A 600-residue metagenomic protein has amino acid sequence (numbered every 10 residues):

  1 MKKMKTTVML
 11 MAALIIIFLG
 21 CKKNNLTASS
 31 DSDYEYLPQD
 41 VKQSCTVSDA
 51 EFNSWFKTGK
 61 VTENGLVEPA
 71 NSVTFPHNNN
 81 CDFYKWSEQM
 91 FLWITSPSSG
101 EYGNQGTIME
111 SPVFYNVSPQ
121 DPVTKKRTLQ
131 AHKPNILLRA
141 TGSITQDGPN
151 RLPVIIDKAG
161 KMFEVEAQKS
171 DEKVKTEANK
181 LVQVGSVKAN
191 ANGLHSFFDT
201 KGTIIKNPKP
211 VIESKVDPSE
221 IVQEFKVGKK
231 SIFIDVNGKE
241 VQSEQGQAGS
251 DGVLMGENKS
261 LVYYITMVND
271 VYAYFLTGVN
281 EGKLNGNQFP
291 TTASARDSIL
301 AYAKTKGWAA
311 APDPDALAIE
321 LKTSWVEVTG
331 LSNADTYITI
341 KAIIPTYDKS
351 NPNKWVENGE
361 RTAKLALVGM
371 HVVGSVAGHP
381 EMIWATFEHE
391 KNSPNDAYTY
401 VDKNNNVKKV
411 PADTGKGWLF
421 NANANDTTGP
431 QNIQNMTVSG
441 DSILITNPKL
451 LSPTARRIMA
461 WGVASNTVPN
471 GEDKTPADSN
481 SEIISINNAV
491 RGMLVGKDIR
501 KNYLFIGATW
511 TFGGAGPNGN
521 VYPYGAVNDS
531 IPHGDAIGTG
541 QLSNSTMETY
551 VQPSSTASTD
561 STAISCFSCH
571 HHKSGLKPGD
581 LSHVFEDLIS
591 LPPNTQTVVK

Functional and structural regions predicted by a protein language model:
M1-M9: Bacterial N-terminal signal peptides that target proteins for export
M11-I15: Alpha-helical transmembrane segments
I17-G20: C-terminal motif of bacterial Sec signal peptides marking the signal peptidase cleavage site
N24-S568, K573-K600: Conserved small-residue
